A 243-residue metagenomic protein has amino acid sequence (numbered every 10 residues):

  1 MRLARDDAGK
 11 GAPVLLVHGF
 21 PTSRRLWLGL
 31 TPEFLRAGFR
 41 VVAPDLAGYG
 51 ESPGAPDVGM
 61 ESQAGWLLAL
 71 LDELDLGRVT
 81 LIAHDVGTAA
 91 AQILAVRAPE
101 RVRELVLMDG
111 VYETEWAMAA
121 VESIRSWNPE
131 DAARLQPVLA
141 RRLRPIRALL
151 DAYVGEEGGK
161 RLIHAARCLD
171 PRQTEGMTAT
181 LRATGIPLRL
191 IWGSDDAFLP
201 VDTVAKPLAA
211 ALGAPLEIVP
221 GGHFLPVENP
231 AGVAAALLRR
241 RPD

Functional and structural regions predicted by a protein language model:
M1-V14, R36-F39, D72, L76-G77 (+5 more regions): Alpha/beta-hydrolase fold catalytic core
D6-E51: Conserved HGGG/HGGXW glycine-rich cap/lid loop of the alpha/beta-hydrolase fold
V17-G19, H84, W192: The conserved beta1-alpha1 loop
L26-L28, S52-V58, W116-A119, V201-D202: Conserved catalytic-core motifs of eukaryotic protein kinase domains, centered on the activation segment
R36, A43-I82, A235: Active-site loop/oxyanion-hole signature of alpha/beta-hydrolase fold enzymes
G77-A119: Conserved hydrolase catalytic core segment
W116, A133-I186: Conserved alpha/beta-hydrolase catalytic His-Asp/Glu region
T184-G221, V227: Conserved loop-alpha-helix segment in the C-terminal half of the alpha/beta-hydrolase fold that carries the catalytic
